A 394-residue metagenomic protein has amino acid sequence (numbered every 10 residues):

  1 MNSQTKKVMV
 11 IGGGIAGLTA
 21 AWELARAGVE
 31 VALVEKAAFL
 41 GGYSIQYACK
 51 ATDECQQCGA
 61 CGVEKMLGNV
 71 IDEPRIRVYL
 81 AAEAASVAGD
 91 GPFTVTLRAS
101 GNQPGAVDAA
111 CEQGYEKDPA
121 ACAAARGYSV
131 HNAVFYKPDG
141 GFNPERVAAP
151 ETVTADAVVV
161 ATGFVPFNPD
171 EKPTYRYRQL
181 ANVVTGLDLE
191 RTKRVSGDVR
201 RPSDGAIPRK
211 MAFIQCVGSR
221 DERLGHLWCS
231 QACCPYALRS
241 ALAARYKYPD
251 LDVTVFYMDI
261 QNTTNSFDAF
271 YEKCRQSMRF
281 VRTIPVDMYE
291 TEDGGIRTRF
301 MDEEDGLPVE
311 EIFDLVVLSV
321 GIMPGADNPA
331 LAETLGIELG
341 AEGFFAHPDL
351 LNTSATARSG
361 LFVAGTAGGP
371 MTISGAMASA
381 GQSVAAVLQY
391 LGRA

Functional and structural regions predicted by a protein language model:
M1-A394: Residues forming the flavin
